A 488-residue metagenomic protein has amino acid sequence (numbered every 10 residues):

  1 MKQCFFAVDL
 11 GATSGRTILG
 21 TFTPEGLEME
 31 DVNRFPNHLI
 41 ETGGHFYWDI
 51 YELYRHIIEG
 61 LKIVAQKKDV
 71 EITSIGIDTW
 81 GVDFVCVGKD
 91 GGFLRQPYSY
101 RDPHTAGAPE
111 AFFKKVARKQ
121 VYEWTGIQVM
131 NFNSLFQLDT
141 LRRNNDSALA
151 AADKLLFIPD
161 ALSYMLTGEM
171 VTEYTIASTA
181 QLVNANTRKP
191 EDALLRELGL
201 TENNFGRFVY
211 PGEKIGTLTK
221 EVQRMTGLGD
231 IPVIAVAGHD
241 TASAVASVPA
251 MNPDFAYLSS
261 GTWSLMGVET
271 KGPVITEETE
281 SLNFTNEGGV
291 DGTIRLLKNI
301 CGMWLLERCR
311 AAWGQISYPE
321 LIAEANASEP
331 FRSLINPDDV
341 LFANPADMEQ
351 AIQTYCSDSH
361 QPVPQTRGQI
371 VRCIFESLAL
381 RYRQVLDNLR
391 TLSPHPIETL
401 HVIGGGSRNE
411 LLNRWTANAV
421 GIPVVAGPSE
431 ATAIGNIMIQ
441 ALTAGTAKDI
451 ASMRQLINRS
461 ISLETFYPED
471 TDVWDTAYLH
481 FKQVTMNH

Functional and structural regions predicted by a protein language model:
M1-R95, E123, Q223-V233, V420-I422 (+1 more regions): N-terminal glycine/serine-rich phosphate-binding loop of ATP-dependent small-molecule kinases, especially carbohydrate
A7, T21, F113-T125, N131 (+8 more regions): Active-site core segments that coordinate phosphate-bearing ligands/cofactors across diverse enzyme families
T42, K62, K67-S99, Q128-F132 (+3 more regions): Short beta-strand-loop/turn "lid" adjacent to the catalytic site in phosphate-handling enzymes
H56, G60-K68, C373, S377 (+2 more regions): Stable alpha-helical structural segments in soluble proteins, enriched in small hydrophobic residues
V70, G92, N203, P253 (+1 more regions): Structured loop/turn residues at beta-strand edges in well-structured enzyme cores
V70-T79, K154, R207, L392-G404: Short glycine-rich phosphate-binding loop at a beta-alpha junction
D78-V82, P211-G212, S260-W263, T399-S407: Glycine-rich beta-strand-to-loop/alpha-helix junction loops that act as flexible
D102: Carbohydrate-associated surface elements
